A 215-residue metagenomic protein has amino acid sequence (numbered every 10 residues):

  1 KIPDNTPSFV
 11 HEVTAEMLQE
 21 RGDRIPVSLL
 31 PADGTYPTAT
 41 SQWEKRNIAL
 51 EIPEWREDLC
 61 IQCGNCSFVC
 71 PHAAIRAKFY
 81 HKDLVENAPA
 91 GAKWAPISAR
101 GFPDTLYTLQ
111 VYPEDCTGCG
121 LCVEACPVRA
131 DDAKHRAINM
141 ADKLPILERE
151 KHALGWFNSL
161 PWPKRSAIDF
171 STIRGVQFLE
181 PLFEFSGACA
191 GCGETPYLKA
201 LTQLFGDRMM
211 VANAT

Functional and structural regions predicted by a protein language model:
K1-D115, V123-M210, A214-T215: Ferredoxin-type iron-sulfur electron-transfer modules and their immediate structural context
